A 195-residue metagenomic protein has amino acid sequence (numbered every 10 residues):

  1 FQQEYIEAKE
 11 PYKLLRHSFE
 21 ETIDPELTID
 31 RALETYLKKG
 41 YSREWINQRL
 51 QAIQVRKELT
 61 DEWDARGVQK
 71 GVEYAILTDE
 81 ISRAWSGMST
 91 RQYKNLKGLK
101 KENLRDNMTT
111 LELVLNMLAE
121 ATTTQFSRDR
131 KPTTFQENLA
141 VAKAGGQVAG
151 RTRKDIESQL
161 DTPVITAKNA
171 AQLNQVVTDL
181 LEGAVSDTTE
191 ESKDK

Functional and structural regions predicted by a protein language model:
F1-K195: Positively charged, phosphate-engaging catalytic surfaces used for nucleic-acid and nucleotide handling
